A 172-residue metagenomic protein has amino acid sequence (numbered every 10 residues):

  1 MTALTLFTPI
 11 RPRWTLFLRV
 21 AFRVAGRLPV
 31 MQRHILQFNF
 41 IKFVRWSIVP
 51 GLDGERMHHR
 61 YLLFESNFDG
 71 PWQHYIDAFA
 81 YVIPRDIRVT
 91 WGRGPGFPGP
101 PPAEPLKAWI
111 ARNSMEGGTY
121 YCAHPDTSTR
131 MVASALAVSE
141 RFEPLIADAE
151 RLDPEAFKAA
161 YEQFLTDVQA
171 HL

Functional and structural regions predicted by a protein language model:
M1-K42, G51, H58-Y61, N67-H74 (+1 more regions): Short S/T/G/P-rich N-terminal loop/turn motif that feeds into the first structured element of a domain
Q32, D69-E104: An amphipathic, aromatic/His-enriched active-site/gating alpha helix that lines ligand/cofactor pockets
I48: Short beta-strand
